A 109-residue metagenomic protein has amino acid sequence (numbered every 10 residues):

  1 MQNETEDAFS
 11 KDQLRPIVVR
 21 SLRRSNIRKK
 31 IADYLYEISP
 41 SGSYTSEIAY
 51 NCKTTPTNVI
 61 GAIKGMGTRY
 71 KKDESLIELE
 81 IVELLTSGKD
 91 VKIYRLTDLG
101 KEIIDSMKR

Functional and structural regions predicted by a protein language model:
E4-A32: Short alpha-helical segments that sit at the start of domains
I38-Y44, T57: Short capping segments at the starts of secondary-structure elements
E47-N51: A short acidic, leucine-rich amphipathic alpha-helix
K53-S75, E80, G88-V91: Short amphipathic alpha-helical interaction segments
V91-R109: Short, amphipathic alpha-helical interaction segments positioned at domain boundaries
